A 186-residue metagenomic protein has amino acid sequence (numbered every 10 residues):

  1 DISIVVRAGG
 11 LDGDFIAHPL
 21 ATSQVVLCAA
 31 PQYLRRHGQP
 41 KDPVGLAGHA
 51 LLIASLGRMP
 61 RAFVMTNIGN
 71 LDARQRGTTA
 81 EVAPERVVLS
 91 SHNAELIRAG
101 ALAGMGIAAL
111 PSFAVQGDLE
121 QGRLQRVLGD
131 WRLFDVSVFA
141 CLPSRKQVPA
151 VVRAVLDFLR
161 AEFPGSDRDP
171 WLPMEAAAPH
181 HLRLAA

Functional and structural regions predicted by a protein language model:
D1-S90: Acidic, Gly/Pro-rich loop/turn segments at junctions of secondary structure
F15-I16, R126-G129: Short beta-strand/turn micro-motifs at beta-sheet edges
H18, V44, R98-A99, R153: Alpha-helical segments flanking ligand/cofactor-binding loops in enzyme cores
C28-A29, H92, L110, L159: A conserved hydrophobic position in a structured secondary element of the catalytic/binding core that shapes
Q32-Y33, L96, A114, K146: Short, well-ordered alpha-helical scaffold segment located in the soluble/lumenal catalytic or ligand-binding core
G77-R126, L133: Hydrophobic hinge/microswitch elements
S112-G117, Q121, W131-A186: C-terminal effector-binding regulatory domain of bacterial HTH transcription factors
